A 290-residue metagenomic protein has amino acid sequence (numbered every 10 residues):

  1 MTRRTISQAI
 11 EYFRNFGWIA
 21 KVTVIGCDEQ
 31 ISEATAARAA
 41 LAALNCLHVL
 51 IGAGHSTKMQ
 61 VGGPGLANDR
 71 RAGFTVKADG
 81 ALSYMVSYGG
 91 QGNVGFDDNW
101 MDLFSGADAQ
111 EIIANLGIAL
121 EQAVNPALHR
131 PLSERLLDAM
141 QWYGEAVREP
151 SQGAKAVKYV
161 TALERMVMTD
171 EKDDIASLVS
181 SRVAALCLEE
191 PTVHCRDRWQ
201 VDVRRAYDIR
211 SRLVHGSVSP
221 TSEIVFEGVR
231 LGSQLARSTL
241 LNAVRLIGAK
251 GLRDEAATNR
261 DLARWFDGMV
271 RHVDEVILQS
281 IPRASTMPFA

Functional and structural regions predicted by a protein language model:
M1-A154, T161, E227-V229, S238-A290: Charged, non-catalytic interaction/linker regions at domain boundaries that couple catalytic cores to substrate
R135, S151-K155, K172, C195 (+2 more regions): Residue-level recognition of alpha-helical structural elements
D138, E145, D202-R205, I209-R212 (+2 more regions): Charged, amphipathic alpha-helical oligomerization/scaffolding segments
D138, K155-Y159, I175, V179 (+1 more regions): Residue-level detector of well-ordered alpha-helical segments, enriched for hydrophobic/aromatic packing positions
D138, Y159, A184-C187, R212-G216: Short acidic (Asp/Glu) and glycine-rich catalytic loops that position anionic groups and cofactors
T161-D197: Flexible secondary-structure boundary motifs
E171, D208-S219, L241-A249: Charged/polar positions within long, soluble alpha-helices
R196-I224: Histidine-centered, metal-coordinating catalytic motifs and their short helical/loop contexts
